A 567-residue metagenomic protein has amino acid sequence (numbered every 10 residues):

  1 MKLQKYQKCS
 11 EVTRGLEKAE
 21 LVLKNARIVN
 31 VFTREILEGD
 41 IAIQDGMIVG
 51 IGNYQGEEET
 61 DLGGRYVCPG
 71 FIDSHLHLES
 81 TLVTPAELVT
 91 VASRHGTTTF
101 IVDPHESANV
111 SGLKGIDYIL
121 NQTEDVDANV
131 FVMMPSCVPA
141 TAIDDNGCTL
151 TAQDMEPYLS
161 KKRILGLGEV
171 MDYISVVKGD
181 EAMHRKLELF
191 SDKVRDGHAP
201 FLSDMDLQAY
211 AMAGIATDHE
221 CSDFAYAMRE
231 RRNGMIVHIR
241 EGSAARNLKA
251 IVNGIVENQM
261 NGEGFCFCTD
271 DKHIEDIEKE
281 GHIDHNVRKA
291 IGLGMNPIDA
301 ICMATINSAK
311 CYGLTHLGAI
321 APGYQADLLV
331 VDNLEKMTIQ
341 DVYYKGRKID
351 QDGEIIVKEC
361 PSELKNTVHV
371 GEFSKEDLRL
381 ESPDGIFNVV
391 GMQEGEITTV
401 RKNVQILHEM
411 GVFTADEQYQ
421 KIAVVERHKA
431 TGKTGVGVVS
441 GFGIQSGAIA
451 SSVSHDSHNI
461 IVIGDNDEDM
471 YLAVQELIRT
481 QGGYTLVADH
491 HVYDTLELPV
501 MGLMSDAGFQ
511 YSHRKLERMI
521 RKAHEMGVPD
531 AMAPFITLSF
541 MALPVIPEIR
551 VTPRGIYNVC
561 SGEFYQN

Functional and structural regions predicted by a protein language model:
M1-G39, I43-Q44, G52, S93-H95 (+2 more regions): Active-site microenvironment of metallo-dependent hydrolases
K2-V12, V89-V194, E257-N258, Y493-L496: Divalent-metal coordination cores built from histidine and acidic residues
E17-N25, G52-V102: Replace "His-x-His-based motif
V22, G70-I72, V132, F267 (+1 more regions): Residue-level marker for buried hydrophobic side chains located in beta-strands that build the well-ordered beta-sheet
D73-T84, P139-L150, A216: Active-site mouth loops of central-metabolism enzymes
H77-E79, H105-S107, P135-A140, V170-Y173 (+4 more regions): Active-site beta-loop-alpha junctions enriched in small/polar residues
T149-G168, S175-I239, R246-F267, D276-G292 (+1 more regions): Histidine/acidic residue-rich metal-binding segments in metalloenzymes
